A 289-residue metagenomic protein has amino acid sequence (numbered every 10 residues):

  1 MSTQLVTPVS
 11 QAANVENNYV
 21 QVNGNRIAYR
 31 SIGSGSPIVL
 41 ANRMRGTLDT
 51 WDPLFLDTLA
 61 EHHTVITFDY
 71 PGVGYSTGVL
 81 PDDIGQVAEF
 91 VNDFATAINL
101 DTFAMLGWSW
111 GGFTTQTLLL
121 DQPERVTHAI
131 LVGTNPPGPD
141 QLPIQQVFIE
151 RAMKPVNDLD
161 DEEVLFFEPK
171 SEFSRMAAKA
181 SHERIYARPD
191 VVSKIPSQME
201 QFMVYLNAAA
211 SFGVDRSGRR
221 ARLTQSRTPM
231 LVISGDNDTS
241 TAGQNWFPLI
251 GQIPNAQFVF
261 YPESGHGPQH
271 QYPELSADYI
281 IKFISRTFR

Functional and structural regions predicted by a protein language model:
N25-Y75: Conserved HGGG/HGGXW glycine-rich cap/lid loop of the alpha/beta-hydrolase fold
T67-L106: Active-site loop/oxyanion-hole signature of alpha/beta-hydrolase fold enzymes
G107, G111, T115: Gly/Ala-rich beta-loop-alpha elbow adjacent to hydrolase catalytic centers
L120, T127-L159: Flexible "cap/lid" loop of the alpha/beta hydrolase fold
D140-Q141, D161-S217, A221-R222: Conserved alpha/beta-hydrolase catalytic His-Asp/Glu region
S226, V232-S234: Short beta-strand/loop motif that positions the catalytic acidic residue of the alpha/beta-hydrolase fold
T239-N245: Conserved alpha/beta-hydrolase "acid-adjacent" motif
A256-R289: Catalytic active-site module of serine/aspartate enzymes centered on a nucleophile-bearing elbow/loop
